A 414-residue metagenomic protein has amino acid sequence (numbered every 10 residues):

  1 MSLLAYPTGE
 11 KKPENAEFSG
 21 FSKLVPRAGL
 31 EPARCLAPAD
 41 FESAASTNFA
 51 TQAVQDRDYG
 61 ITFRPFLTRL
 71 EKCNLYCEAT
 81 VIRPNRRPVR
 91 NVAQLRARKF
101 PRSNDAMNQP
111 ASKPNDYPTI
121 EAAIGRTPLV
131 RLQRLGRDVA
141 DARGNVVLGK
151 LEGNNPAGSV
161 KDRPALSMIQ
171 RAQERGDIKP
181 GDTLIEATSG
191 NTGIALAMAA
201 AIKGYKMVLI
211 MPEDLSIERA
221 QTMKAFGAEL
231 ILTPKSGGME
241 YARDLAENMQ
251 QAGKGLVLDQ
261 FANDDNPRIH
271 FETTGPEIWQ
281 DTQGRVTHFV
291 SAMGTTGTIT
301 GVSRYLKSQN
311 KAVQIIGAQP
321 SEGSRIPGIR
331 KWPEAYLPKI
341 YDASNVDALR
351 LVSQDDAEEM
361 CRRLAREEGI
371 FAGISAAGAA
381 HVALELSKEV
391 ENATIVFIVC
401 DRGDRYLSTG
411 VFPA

Functional and structural regions predicted by a protein language model:
M1-C35, S43-N85, V89-A93, A97: Short, positively charged low-complexity motifs
Q94-A414: PLP-dependent amino-acid enzyme catalytic core
